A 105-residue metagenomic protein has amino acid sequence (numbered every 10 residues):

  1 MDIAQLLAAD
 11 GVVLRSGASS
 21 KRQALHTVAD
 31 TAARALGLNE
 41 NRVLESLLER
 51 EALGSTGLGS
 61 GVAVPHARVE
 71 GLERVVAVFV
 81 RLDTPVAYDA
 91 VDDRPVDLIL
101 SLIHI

Functional and structural regions predicted by a protein language model:
M1-I103: Cytosolic covalent-transfer regions centered on His/Cys nucleophiles that carry phosphoryl or persulfide groups
